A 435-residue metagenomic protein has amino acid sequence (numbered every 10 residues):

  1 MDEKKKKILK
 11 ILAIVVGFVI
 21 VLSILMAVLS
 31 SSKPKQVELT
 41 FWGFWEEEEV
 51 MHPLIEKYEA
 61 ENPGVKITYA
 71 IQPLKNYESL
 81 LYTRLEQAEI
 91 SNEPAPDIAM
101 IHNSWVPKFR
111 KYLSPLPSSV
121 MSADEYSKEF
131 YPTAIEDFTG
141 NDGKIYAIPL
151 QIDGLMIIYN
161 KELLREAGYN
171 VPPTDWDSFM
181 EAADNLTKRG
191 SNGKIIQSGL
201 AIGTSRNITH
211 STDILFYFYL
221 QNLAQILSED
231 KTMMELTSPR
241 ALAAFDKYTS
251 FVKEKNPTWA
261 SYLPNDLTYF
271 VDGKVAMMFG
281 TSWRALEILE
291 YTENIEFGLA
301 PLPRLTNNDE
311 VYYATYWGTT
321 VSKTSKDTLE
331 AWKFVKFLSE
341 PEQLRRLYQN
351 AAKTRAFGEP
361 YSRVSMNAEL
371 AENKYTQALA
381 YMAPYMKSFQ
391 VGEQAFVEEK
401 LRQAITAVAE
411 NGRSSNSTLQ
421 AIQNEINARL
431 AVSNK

Functional and structural regions predicted by a protein language model:
K35-E46, V65-A70, D97-I98, Y146: Short, well-ordered beta-strand elements
K57, G64-T133, D137, R165-T174 (+4 more regions): Extracytoplasmic "Venus flytrap"/periplasmic binding protein-like
E86-S91, A95-D97, A123-L164, Q197 (+2 more regions): A structural signal for short loop-to-beta-strand junctions that line the ligand-binding cleft of periplasmic/secreted
I101-G154, M180, I195-I196, S211-I214 (+3 more regions): Hinge/lid segment of periplasmic solute-binding proteins
P117-F130, S198-T209, N222-A243, E290-T292 (+2 more regions): Short, solvent-exposed loop/beta-turn-alpha elements that line the ligand-binding surface or hinge of extracytoplasmic
D142-L150, L155, M180-M233, V275: Extracytoplasmic/periplasmic solute-binding protein
A182-T187, E229-A260, Y291, L302: Glycine-centered hinge/linker elements that transmit conformational signals in sensory and ligand-binding systems
D230, T354-P360, K374-I426, L430: C-terminal capping/gating helix-and-loop segments adjacent to ligand/active sites or protein-protein/ligand interfaces
